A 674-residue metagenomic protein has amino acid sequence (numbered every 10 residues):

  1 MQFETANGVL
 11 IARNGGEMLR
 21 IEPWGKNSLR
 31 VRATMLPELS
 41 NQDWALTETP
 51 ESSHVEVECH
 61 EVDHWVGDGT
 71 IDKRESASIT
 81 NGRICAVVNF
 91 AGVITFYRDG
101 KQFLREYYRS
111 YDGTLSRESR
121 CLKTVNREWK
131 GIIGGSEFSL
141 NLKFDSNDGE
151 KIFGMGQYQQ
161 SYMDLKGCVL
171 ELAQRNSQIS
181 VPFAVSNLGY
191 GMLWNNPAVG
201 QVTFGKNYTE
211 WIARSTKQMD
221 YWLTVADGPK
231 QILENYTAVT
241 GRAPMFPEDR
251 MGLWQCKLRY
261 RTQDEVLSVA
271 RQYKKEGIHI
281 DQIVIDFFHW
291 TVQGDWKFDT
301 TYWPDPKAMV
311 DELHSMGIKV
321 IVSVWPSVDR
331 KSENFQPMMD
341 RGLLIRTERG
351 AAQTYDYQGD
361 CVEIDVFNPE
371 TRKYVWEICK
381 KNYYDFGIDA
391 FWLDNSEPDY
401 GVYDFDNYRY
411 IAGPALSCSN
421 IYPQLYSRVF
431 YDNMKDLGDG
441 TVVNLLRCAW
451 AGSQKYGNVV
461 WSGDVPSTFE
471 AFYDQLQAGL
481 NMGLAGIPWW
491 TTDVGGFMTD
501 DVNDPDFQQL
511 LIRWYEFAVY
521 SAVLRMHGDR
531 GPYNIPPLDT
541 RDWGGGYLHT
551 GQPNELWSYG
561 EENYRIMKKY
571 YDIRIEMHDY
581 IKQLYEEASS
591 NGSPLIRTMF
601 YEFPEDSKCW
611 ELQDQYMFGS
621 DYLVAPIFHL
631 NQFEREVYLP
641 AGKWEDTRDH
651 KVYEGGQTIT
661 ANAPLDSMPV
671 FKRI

Functional and structural regions predicted by a protein language model:
M1-D249, C256-L258, E265-R271, Q282 (+6 more regions): N-terminal accessory segment at the very beginning of proteins
T5-N7, I11-M18, E22, S315-G317 (+3 more regions): Carbohydrate-binding surfaces of carbohydrate-active enzymes
G8, M18, V169-L172, I179-V181 (+13 more regions): Generic recognition of flexible, low-complexity loop/linker segments
I21, R83, F183, Y273 (+8 more regions): Conserved, mostly hydrophobic/aromatic
S28, S76-S78, C85, P182-F183 (+22 more regions): Beta-sheet entry/capping signal
L36, R117-E118, V125-E128, H279-Y564 (+1 more regions): Aromatic- and carboxylate-enriched substrate-binding clefts and catalytic-loop regions of carbohydrate-active enzymes
C168-E171, S417, D500, Y564-D572: Active-site rim elements
L188-Y190, P197-V199, G228, L258-Y260 (+15 more regions): Short, glycine-/Ser/Thr-/acidic-enriched flexible segments
